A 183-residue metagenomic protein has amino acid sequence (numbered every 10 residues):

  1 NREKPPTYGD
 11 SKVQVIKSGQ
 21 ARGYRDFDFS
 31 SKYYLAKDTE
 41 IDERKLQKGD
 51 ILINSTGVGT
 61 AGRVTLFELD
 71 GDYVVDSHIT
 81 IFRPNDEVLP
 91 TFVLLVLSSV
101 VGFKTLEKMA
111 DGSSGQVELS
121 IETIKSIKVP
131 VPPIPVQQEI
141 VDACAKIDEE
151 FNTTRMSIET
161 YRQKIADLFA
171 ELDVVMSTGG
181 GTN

Functional and structural regions predicted by a protein language model:
N1-P5, G19-K48: Sequence-specific dsDNA recognition surfaces
N1-S11, Q47, P133, N152-N183: Amphipathic alpha-helical segments that form coiled-coils or helix-hairpins used for dimerization/assembly
K17-S18, I41-S98: A short beta-sheet element
D72-T80, D111-P135: A short glycine-rich beta-alpha junction/loop motif
L89-L94, T123-E159, Q163: Amphipathic alpha-helical segments
